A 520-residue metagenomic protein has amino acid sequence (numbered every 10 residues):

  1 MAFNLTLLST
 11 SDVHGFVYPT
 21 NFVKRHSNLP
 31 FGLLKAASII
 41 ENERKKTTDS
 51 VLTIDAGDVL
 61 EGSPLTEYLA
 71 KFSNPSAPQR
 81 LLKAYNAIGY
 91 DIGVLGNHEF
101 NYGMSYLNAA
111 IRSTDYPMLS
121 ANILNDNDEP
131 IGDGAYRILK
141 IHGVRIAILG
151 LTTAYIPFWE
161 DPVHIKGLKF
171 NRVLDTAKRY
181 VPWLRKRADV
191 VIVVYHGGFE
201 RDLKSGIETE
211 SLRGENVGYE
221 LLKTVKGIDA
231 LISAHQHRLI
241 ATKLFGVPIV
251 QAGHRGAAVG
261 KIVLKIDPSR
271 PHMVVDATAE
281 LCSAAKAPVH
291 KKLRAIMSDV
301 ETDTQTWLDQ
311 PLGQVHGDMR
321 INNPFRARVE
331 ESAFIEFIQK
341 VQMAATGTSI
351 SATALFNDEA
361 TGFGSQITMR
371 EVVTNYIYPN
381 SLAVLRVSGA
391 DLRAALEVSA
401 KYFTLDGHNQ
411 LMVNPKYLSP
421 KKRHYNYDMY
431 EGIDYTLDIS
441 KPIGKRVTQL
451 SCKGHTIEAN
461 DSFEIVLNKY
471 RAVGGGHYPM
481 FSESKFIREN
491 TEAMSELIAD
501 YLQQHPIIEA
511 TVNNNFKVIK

Functional and structural regions predicted by a protein language model:
M1-K286, V329-V341, S351, K485-M494: Acidic, metal/ion-coordinating pockets
F3, F158, I266-I367, V473 (+1 more regions): A short C-terminal boundary segment appended to hydrolase-like catalytic domains
N4-T6, F16, K24, N28-K35 (+3 more regions): Feature captures C-terminal
V17, V315, M319, V372: Short clusters of hydrophobic/aromatic residues that line enzyme substrate/ligand-binding pockets
L33, P78, M104, H290-M297 (+6 more regions): Alpha-helix initiation and N-capping motif
P117-N125, L244-G246, T304, I321-P324 (+1 more regions): Short Pro/Gly-enriched beta-strand edge/turn motifs at strand-loop
D128, G206, H272, H316-D318 (+2 more regions): Intrinsic-disorder/low-complexity loop/linker signature
R145, N323-R326, T456: Short, solvent-exposed loop/turn motifs
